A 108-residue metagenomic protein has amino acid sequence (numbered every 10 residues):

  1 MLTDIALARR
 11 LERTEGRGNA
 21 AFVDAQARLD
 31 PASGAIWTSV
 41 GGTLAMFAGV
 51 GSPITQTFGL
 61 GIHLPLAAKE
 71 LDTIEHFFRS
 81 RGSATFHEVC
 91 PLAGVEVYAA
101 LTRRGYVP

Functional and structural regions predicted by a protein language model:
M1-R79: N-terminal charged segments
I62-P108: Acyl-donor-binding surface of acyltransferase catalytic domains
